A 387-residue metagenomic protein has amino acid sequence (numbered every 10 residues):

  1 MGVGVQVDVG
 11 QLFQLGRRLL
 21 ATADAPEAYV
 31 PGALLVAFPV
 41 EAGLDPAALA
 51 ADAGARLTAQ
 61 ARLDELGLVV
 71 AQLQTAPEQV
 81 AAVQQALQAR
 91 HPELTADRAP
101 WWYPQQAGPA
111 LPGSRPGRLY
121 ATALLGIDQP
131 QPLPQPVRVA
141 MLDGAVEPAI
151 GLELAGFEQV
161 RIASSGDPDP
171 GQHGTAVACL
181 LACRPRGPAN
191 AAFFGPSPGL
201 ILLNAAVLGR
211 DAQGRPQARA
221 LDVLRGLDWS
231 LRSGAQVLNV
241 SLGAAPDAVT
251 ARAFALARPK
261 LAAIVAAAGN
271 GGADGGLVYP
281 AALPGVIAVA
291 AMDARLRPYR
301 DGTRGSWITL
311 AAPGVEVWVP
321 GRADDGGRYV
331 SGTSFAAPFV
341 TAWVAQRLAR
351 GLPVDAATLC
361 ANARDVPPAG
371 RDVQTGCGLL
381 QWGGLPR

Functional and structural regions predicted by a protein language model:
G2-Q105, Q236-V237: Inhibitory N-terminal propeptides of secreted protease zymogens
A59, E65-V70, Q85-R138, G144-E153 (+1 more regions): Protease zymogen maturation seam
D128-V139, A145-E158, S165-A220, L283-P284 (+3 more regions): Subtilisin-like serine protease catalytic core
P130-P134, F194-S197, P216-V237, A248-I264 (+3 more regions): Mature extracellular/periplasmic domains of secretome proteins
V139-M141, L203-N204, Q236-S241, A263-A267 (+3 more regions): Structural recognition of the beta-strand scaffold that forms the well-ordered cores of secreted hydrolase catalytic
M141-A145, V278-A349, V373, G383-G384: Extracellular S/T/G-rich loop segment that most often corresponds to the catalytic His/Ser-adjacent loop
S164-A178, G271, D301, R328-V340: Gly/Ser-rich catalytic serine loop of serine hydrolases
L231, A235-L242, A248, R300 (+1 more regions): C-terminal subdomain of the subtilisin-like protease fold in secreted/lumenal serine endopeptidases
